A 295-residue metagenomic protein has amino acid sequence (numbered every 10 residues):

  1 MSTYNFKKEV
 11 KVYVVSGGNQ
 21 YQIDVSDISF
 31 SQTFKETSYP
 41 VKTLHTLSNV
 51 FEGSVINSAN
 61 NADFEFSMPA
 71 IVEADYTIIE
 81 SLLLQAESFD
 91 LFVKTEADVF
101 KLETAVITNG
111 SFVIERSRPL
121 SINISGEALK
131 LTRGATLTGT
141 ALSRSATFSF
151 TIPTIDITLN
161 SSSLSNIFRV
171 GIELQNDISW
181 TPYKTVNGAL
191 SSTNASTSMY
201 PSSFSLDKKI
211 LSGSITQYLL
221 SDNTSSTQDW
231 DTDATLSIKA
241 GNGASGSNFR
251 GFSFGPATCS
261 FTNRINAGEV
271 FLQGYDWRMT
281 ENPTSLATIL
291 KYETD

Functional and structural regions predicted by a protein language model:
M1-D295: Signature of extracytoplasmic/envelope-associated structural regions
